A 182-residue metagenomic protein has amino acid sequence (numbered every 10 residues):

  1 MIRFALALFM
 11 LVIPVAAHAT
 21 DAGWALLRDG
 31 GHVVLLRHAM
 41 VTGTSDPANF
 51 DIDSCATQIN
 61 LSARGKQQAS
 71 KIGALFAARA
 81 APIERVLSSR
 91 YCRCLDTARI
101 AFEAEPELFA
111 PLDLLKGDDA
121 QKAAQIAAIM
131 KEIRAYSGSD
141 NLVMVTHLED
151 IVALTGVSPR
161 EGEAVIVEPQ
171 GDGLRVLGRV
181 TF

Functional and structural regions predicted by a protein language model:
M1-L6: Bacterial N-terminal signal peptides that target proteins for export
V12-A16: N-terminal signal peptide c-region/cleavage motif recognized by signal peptidases
T20-P111, L115-D118, A127, V157-F182: Active-site-proximal alpha-helix that buttresses catalytic centers in soluble enzyme cores
G31-V33, G138-T146: Generic beta-sheet signal
Q125-A135: ...with weaker cross-activation on analogous glycine-rich loops/strands in unrelated enzymes
A135-D140, Q170: A short, structured loop/turn motif at beta-sheet edges
L154: Residues that scaffold the ATP/ADP-binding catalytic core of kinase and kinase-like folds
